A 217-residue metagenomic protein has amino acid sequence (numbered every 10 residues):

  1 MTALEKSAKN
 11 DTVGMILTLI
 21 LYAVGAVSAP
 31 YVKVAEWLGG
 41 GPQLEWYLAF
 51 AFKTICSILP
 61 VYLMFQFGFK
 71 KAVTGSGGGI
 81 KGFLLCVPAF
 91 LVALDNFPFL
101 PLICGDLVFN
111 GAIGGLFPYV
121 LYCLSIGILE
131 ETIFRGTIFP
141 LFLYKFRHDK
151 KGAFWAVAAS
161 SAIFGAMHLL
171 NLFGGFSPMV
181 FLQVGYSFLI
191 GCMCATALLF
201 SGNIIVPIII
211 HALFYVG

Functional and structural regions predicted by a protein language model:
M1-G75, V216: N-terminal, membrane-interfacial amphipathic/helix-forming hydrophobic leader that caps and precedes the first
A3-N10, S76-G79, N110-I113, S160-M167: Hydrophobic, membrane-facing alpha-helical anchors
N10-T18, E45-T54, K81-C86, G115-Y119 (+4 more regions): Residue-level signature of transmembrane alpha-helical entry/exit and packing/kink sites in multi-pass membrane
Y22-P30, F90-F99, S161-L170, A212-G217: Aromatic-anchored segments of alpha-helical transmembrane domains
W37-L48, M64-I133, F139-D149, F176: Juxtamembrane helix-loop-helix connectors linking adjacent transmembrane helices in multi-pass membrane enzymes
Y119-G217: Transmembrane helix-loop-helix hairpins at the membrane interface of multi-pass integral membrane proteins
